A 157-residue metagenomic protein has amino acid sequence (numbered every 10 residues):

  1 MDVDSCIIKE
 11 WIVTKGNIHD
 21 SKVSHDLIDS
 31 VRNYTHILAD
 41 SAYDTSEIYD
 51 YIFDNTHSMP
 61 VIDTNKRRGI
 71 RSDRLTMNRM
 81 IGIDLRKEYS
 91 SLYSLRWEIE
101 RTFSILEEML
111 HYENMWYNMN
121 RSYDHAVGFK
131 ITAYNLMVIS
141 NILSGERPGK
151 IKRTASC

Functional and structural regions predicted by a protein language model:
M1-D54: Polybasic low-complexity intrinsically disordered regions
D29-V31, R71, D124-V127: Juxtamembrane/interface motifs at transmembrane-helix termini
A42-H111, W116: Helix-centered, glycine/charged polyanion-binding patches within enzymatic domains that contact phosphate-containing
L85, Y89-C157: Basic, amphipathic alpha-helical segments enriched in Lys/Arg and hydrophobic/aromatic residues
